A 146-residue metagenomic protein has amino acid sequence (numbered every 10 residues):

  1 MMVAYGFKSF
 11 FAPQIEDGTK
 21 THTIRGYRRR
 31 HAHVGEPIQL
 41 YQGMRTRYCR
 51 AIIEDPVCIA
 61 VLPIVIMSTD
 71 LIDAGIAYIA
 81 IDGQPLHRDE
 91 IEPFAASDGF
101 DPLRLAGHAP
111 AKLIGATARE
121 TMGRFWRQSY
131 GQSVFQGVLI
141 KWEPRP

Functional and structural regions predicted by a protein language model:
M1-P146: Catalytic phosphate/metal-binding cores of nucleic-acid and nucleotide-processing enzymes, i.e., regions that mediate
